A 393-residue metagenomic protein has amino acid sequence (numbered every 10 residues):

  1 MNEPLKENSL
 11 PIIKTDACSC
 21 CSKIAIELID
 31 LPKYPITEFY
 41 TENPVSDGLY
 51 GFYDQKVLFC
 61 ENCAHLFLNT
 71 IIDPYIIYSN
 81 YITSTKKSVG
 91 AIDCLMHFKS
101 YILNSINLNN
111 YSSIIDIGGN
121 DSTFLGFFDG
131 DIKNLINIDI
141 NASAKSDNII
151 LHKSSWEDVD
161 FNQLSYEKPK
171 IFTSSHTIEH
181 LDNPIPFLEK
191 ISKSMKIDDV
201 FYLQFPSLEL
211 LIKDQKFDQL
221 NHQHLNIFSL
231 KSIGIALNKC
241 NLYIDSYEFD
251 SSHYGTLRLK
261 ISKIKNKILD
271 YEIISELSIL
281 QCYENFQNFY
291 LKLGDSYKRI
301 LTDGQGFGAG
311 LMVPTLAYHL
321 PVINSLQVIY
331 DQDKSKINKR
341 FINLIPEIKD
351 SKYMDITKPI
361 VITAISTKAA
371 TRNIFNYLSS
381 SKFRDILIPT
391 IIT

Functional and structural regions predicted by a protein language model:
N2-G90, E248, K260: N-terminal juxtadomain amphipathic helix that follows a signal peptide/anchor or precedes a small N-terminal auxiliary
I36-F39, L203-N226, L230-G234: Short, glycine-/aromatic-enriched active-site segment of Class I SAM-dependent methyltransferases
Y50-N141, K216, N221, N226 (+1 more regions): Extended interfacial segments that mediate partner engagement and assembly in macromolecular machines
I102, F127, R258-T393: Hydrophobic, well-ordered beta-alpha structural blocks that scaffold small-molecule cofactor pockets
D147-F161: Conserved SAM-binding strand-loop segment of SAM-dependent methyltransferases
E157-E167, K349-T357: Short amphipathic alpha-helix with an adjacent loop that forms part of the alpha/beta core around
T173: A conserved beta-strand element that flanks and buttresses the S-adenosyl-L-methionine
I185-V200: A short glycine-rich, Lys/Arg-flanked "PGG" loop and its adjoining helix->strand segment in the class I
